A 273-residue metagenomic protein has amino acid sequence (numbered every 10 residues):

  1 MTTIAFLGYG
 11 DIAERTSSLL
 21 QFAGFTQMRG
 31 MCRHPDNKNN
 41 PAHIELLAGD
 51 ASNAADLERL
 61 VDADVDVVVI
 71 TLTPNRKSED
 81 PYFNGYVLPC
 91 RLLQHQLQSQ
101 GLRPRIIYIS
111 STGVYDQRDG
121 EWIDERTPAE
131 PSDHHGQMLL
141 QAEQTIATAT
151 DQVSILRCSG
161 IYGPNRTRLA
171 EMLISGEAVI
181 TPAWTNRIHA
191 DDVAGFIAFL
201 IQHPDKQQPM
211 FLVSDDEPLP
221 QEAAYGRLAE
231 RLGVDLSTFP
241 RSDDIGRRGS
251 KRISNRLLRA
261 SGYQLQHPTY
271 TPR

Functional and structural regions predicted by a protein language model:
E45-D66: Conserved Rossmann-fold cofactor-binding substructure of NAD(P)-dependent oxidoreductases
A63-I107, Q141: NAD(P)-cofactor binding segment of oxidoreductase domains
L92-S132: Conserved Rossmann-fold NAD(P)-dependent oxidoreductase catalytic core, especially the SDR/UDP-sugar
D119-I155: Catalytic helix-loop patch of NAD(P)-dependent Rossmann-fold dehydrogenases
Q137-L140, A149, I161-L173, F199-F211: Glycine/proline-rich active-site loop of Rossmann-fold NAD(P)-dependent oxidoreductases
I155-C158, R168-A170, V179-I201, P209: Substrate-positioning beta->alpha
F196-F199, H203-G249: Mid/C-terminal beta-alpha module of Rossmann-like enzyme folds, strongest in SDR-family dehydrogenases/epimerases
I245-R273: C-terminal amphipathic/interface module of NAD(P)-dependent oxidoreductases and related NAD-binding regulators
